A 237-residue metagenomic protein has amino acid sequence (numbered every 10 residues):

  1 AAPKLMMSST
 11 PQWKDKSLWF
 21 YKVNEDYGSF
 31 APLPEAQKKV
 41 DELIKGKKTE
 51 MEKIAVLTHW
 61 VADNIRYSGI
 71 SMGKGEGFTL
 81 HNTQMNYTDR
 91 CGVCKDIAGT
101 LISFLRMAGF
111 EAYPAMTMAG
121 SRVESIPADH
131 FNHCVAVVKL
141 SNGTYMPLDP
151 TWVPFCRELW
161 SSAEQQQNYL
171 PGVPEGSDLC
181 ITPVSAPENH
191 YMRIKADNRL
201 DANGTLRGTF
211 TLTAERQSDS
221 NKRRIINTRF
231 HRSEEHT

Functional and structural regions predicted by a protein language model:
A1-G75, A202, T209-T211, E215-F230: Secretory-pathway-linked proteins and extracytosolic
A31, K48, G73, M85-G92 (+3 more regions): Alpha-helix capping and helix-loop boundary segments enriched in small/acidic/polar residues
E35, D129-H133, Y191: Short, solvent-exposed loop/turn segments at the edges of secondary structure
Q37-K38, G73-N82, M118-G120: Short, conserved phosphate-binding/catalytic loop or strand-edge motifs used in phosphoryl-/nucleotidyl-transfer
I54-V56, A62, S68, H81-G92 (+1 more regions): Active-site-proximal cofactor/substrate-binding loop regions of enzyme domains
K95-S185: Hydrophobic/aromatic-rich core segments of domains that either
L179, P183, E188-D197: Long, His/Glu/Asp-enriched segments that create or flank divalent metal/ion-associated functional microenvironments
E235-T237: Conserved small/polar residues in nucleotide/adenosyl-binding loops
